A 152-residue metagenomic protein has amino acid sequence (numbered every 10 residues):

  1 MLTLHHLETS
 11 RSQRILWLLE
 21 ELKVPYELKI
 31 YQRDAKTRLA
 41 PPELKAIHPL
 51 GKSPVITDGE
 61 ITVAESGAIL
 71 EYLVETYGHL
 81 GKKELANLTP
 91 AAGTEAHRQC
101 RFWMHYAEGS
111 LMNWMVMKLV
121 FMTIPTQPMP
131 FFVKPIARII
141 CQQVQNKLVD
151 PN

Functional and structural regions predicted by a protein language model:
M1-P135: GST-like domain detector, emphasizing the conserved glutathione-binding G-site in the N-terminal thioredoxin-like
A137-N152: Amphipathic alpha-helical packing segments from all-alpha helical-bundle domains
